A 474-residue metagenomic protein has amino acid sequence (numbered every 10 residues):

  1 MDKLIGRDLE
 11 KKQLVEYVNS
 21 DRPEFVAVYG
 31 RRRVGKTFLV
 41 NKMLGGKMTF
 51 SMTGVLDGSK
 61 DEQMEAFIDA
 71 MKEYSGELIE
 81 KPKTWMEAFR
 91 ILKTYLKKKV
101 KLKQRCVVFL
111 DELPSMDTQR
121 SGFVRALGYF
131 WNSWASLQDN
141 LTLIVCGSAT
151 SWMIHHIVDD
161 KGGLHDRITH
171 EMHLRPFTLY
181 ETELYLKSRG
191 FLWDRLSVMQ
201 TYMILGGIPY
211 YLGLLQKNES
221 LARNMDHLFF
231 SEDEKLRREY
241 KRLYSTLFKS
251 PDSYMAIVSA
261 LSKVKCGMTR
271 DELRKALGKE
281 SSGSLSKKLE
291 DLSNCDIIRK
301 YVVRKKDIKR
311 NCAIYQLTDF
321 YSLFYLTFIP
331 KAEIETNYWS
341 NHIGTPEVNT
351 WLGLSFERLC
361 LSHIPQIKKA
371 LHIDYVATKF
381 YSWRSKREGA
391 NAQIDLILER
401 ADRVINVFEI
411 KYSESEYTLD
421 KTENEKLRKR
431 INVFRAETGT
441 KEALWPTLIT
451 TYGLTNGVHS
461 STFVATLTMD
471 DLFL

Functional and structural regions predicted by a protein language model:
M1-H342, P346, P446: Phosphate-binding site recognition
K3, R304, C312-L474: A cross-kingdom feature that marks ATP-driven nucleic-acid transaction machinery
